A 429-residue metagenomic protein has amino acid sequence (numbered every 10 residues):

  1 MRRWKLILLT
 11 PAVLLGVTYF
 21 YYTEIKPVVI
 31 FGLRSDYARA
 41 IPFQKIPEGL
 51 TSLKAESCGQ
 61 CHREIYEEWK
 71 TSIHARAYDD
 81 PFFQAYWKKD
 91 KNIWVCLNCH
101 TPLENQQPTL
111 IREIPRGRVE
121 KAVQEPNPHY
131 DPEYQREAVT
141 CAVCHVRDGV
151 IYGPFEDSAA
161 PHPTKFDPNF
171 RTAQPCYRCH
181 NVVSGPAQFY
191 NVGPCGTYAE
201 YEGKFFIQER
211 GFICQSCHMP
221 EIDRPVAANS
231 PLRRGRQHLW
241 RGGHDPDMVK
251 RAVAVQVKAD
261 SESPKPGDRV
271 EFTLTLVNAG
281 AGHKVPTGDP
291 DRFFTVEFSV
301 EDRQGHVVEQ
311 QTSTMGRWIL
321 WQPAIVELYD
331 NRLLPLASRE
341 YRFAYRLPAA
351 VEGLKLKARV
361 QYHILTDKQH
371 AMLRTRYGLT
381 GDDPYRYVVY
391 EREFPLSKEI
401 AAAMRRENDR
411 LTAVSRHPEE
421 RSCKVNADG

Functional and structural regions predicted by a protein language model:
M1-V13: N-terminal Sec-pathway targeting helices
R3, V119-E120, F298: Eukaryote-biased RCC1-like beta-propeller repeat architecture
P11-R171, P175-R178, S184-Q208: Sequence context of c-type cytochrome heme-c attachment sites
R210-S216, P220-S415, C423: Short, conserved sequence motifs used for protein processing/export or organelle targeting and for catalysis
N426-D428: Acidic/polar hotspots within intrinsically disordered regions
